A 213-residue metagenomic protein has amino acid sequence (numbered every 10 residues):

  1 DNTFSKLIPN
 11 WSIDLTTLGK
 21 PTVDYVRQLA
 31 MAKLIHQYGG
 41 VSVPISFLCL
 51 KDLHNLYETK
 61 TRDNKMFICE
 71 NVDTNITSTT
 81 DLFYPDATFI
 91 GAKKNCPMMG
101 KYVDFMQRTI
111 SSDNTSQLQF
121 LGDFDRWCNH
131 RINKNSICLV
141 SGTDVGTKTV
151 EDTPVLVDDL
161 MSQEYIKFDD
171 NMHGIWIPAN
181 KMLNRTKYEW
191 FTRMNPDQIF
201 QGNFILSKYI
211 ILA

Functional and structural regions predicted by a protein language model:
D1-R27, I45-A213: Glycosyltransferase-associated regions of secretory-pathway enzymes, highlighting luminal stem/catalytic domains
Q28-G40: Small-residue hinge/turn detector
